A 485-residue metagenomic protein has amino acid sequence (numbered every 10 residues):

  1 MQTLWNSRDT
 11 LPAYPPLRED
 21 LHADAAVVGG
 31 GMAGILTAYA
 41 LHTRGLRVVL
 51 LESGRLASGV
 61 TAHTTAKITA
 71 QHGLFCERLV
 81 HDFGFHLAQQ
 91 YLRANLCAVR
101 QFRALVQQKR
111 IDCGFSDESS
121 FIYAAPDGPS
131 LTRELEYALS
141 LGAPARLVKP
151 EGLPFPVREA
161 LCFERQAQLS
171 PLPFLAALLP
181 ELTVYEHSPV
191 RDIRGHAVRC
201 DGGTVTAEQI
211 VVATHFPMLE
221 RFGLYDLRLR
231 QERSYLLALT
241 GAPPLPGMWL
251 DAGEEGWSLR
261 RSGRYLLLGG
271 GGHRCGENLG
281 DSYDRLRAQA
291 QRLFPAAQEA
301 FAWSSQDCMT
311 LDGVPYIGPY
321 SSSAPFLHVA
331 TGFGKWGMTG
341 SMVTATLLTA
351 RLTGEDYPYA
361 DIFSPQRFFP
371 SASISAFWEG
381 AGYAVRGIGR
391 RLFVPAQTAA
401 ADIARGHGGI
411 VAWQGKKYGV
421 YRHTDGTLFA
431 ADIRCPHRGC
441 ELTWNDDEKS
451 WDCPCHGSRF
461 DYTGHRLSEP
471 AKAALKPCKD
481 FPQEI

Functional and structural regions predicted by a protein language model:
M1-A25, L475-K479: Extreme N-terminal leader/targeting segments of oxidoreductases
Q2-R8, L74-V80, R103-F174: Flavin (FAD/FMN) cofactor-binding and adjacent substrate-gating region of FAD-dependent oxidoreductase domains
L21-L50: N-terminal Rossmann-like FAD-binding beta1-loop-alpha1 element of flavoenzymes
T43-H63: Glycine-rich FAD pyrophosphate-binding loop
R100, Q108-S116, T204-V205, V212-L327 (+1 more regions): Active-site substrate-recognition segment that forms the wall of the catalytic cavity or substrate channel
L135-Y137, A160-Q209, A213: Helical element adjacent to the flavin cofactor pocket in flavoenzyme catalytic cores
Y137, R165, G253-E254, G263 (+4 more regions): C-terminal catalytic lobe of FAD-dependent flavoproteins
L237, H407-E484: Rieske [2Fe-2S] iron-sulfur-binding domain
